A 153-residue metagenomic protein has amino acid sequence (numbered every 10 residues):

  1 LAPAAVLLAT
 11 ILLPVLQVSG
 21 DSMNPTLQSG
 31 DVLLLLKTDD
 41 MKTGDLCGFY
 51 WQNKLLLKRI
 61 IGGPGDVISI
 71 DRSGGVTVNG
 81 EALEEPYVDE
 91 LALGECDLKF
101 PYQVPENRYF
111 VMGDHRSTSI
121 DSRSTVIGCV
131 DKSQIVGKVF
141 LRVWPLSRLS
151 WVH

Functional and structural regions predicted by a protein language model:
L1-L12: Hydrophobic membrane-insertion alpha-helices, especially the h-region of bacterial N-terminal signal peptides
I11-Q17, P25-H153: Soluble "head" domains of membrane/secretory-pathway proteins
